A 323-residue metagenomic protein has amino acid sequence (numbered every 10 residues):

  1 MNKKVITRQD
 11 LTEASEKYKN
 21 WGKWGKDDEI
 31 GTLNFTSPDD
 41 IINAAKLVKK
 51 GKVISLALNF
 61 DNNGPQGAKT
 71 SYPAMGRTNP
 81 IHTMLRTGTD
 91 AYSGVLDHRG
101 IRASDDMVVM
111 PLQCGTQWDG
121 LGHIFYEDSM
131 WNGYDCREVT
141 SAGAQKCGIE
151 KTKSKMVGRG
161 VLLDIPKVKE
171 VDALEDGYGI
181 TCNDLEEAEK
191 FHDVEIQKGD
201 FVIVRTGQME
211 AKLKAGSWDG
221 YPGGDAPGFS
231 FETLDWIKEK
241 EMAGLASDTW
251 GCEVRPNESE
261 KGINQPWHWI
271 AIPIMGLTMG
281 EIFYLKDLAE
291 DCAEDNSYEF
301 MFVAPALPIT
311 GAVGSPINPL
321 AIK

Functional and structural regions predicted by a protein language model:
M1-K323: Active-/binding-site microenvironments in catalytic and ligand-binding cores
